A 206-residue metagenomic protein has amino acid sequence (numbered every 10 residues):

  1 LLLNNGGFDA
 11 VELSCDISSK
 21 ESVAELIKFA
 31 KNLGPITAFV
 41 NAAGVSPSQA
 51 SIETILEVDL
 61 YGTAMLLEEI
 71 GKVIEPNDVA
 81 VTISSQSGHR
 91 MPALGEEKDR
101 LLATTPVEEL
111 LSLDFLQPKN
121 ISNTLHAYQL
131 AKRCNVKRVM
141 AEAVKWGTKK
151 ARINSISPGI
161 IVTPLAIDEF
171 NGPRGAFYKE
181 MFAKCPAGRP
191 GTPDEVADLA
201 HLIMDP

Functional and structural regions predicted by a protein language model:
N5-E21: Rossmann-fold cofactor-recognition segment
S18-P35: Conserved Rossmann-fold cofactor-binding substructure of NAD(P)-dependent oxidoreductases
V40, V81-I83, I153-I156, A166: Hydrophobic structural elements of the Rossmann-like NAD(P)H-binding subdomain that define the short-chain
G44-Q49, K72, P76-K149, I160-T163: Catalytic loop of short-chain dehydrogenase/reductase
I55-L56: A hydrophobic alpha-helix adjacent to the NAD(P)-binding/active-site core of NAD(P)-dependent oxidoreductases, strongly
M65, Y128, V136, S155 (+1 more regions): C-terminal helical subdomain
S87, R133, G147, S155-L165 (+3 more regions): PG/GG-rich flexible active-site loop of Rossmann-like NAD(P)H-dependent oxidoreductases, especially the SDR superfamily
